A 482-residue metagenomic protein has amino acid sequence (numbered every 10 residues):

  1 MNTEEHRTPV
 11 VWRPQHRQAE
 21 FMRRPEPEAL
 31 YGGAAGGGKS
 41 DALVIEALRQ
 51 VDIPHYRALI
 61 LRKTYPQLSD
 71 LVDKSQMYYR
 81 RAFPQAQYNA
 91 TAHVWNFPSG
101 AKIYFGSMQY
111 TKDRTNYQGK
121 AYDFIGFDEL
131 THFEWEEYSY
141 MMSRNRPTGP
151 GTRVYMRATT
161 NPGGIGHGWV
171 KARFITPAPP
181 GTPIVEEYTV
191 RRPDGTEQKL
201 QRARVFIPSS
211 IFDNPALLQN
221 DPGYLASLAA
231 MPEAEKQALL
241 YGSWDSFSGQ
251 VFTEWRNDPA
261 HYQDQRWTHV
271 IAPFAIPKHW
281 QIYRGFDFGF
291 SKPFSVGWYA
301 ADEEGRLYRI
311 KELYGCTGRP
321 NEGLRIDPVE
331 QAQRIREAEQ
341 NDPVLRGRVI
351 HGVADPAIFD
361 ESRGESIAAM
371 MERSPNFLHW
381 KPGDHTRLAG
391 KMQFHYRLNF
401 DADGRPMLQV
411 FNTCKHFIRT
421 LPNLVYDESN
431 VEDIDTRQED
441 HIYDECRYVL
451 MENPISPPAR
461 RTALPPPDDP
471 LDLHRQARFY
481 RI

Functional and structural regions predicted by a protein language model:
M1-P27: Pre-P-loop entry segment of helicase/translocase ATPase cores
S40-P54: Walker A/P-loop NTP-binding motif
Y56-L68: Conserved RecA-like ASCE P-loop NTPase motor core of nucleic-acid helicases/translocases
P66-D123: Inter-Walker segment of RecA-like/P-loop motor cores
D128-E129: Walker B catalytic acidic pair
H132-N214: ASCE P-loop NTPase helicase motor core
D213-F286: ATPase catalytic-site recognition across NTP-hydrolyzing enzymes
G297, G305-Q438, P454-I482: Mg2+-dependent endonuclease catalytic cores in nucleic-acid-processing enzymes, primarily RNase H-like
